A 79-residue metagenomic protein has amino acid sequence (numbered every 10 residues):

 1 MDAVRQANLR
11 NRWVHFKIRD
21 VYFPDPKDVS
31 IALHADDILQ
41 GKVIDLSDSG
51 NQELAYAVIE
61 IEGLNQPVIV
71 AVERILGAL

Functional and structural regions predicted by a protein language model:
D2-A3, N8, W13-L76: Basic/aromatic-rich interaction segments and small domains that mediate binding to polyanionic partners
